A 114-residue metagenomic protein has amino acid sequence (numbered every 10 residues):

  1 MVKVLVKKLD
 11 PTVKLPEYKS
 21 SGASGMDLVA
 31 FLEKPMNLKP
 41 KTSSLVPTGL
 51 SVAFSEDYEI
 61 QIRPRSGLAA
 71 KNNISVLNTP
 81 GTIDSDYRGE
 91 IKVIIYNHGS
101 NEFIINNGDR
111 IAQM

Functional and structural regions predicted by a protein language model:
M1-M114: DUTPase catalytic domain/fold
